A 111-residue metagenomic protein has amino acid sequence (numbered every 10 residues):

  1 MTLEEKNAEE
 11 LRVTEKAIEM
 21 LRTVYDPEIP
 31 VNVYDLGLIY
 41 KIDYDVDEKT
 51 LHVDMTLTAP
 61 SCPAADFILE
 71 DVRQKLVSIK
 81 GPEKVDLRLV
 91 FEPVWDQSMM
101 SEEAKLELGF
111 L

Functional and structural regions predicted by a protein language model:
M1-L111: Domain-level signature for proteins that mediate thiol-based redox and metal-cofactor handling
